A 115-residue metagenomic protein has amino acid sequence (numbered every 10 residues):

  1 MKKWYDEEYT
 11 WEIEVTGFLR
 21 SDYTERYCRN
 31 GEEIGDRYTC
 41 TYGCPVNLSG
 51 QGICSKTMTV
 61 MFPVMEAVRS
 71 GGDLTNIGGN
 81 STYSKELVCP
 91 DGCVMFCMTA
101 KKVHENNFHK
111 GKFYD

Functional and structural regions predicted by a protein language model:
M1-W11: Short, Gly/Pro- and small/polar-rich lid/capping loops
Y5-E7, I34, P90-G92: Solvent-exposed loop and beta-edge segments used for protein-protein assembly and interaction
W11-F18: A short beta-strand micro-motif
R20-E25: Short N-terminal binding/cap micro-motifs at the start of the first secondary-structure element
R26-L48: Short, flexible N-terminal segments of the mature chain
S49-S70: Short, compositionally biased
A67-D115: Short, compact, well-ordered microdomains
